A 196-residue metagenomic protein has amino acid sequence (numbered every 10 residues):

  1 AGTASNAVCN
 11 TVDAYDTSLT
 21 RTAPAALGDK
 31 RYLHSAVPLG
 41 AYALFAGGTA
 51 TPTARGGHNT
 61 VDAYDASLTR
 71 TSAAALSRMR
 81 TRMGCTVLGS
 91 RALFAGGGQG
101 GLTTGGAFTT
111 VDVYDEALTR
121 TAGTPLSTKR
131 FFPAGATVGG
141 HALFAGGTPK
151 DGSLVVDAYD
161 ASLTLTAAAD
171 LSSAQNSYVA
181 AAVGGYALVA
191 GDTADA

Functional and structural regions predicted by a protein language model:
A1-A196: Kelch-like beta-propeller repeat domains
